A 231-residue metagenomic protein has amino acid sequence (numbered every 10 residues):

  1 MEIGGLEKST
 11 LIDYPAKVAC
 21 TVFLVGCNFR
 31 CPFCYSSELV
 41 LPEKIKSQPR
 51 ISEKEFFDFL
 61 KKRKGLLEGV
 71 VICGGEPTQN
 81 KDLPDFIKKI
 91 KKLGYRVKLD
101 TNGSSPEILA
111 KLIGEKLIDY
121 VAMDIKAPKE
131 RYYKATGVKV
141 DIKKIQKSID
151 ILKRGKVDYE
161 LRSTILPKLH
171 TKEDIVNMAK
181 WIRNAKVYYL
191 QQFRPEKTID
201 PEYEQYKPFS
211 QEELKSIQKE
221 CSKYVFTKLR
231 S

Functional and structural regions predicted by a protein language model:
M1-K17: Short, charged low-complexity linear segments at domain edges
L6-E7, I165, K180-R183, V187 (+1 more regions): C-terminal accessory regions of radical SAM enzymes
Y14-I51: Canonical Radical SAM [4Fe-4S] cluster-binding loop centered on the CxxxCxxC motif and its immediate flanking residues
C20, Y206-P208, V225-K228: Class I S-adenosyl-L-methionine
F23, C73-G74: A secondary-structure boundary/capping signal
E38-V70: Conserved alpha-helical substructure of the radical SAM core
F57-G69, T78-L214: Conserved AdoMet/S-adenosylmethionine-binding subsite of the radical SAM
K156-D158, E212-S231: C-terminal accessory region of radical SAM enzymes
